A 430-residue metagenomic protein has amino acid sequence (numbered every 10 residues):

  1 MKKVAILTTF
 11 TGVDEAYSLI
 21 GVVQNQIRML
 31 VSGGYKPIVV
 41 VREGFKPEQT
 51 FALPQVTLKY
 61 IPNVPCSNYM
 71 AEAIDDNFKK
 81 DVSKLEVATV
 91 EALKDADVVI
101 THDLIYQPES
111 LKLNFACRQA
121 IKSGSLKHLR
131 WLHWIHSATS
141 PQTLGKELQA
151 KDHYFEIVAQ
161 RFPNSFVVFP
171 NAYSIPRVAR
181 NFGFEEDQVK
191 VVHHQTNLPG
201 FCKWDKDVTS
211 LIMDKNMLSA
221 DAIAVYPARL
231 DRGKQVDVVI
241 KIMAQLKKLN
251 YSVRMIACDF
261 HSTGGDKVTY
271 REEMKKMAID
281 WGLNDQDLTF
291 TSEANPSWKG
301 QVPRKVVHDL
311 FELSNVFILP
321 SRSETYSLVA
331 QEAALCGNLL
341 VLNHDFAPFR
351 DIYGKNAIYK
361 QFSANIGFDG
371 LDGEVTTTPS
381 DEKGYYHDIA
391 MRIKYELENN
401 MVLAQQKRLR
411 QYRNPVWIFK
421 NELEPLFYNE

Functional and structural regions predicted by a protein language model:
M1-Q49, S123: N-terminal subdomain of nucleotide-sugar transferases
L148-V189, T196-D207, E272-E273: A short, active-site helix/loop in glycosyltransferases that binds the activated sugar's phosphate group
M213-K234, I240-M243, M255-D259: Conserved donor-binding/catalytic core segment of Leloir-type glycosyltransferases
D221, V268-H308: Nucleotide-activated donor-binding/catalytic signature segment of Leloir-type glycosyltransferases, i.e., the conserved
V307-H308, Y326, Q331-L335, F349-R350: Short alpha-helical segment that forms part of, or immediately flanks, the ligand-binding pocket in carbohydrate-active
R322: Aromatic "clamp/platform" in nucleotide-sugar-dependent glycosyltransferases that forms part of the donor/acceptor
L339-N343, K360-Q361: Short hydrophobic beta-strand element within catalytic cores of glycosyltransferases and related nucleotide-activated
G373-N429: A charged, aromatic-enriched C-terminal amphipathic alpha-helix characteristic of glycosyltransferases across folds
